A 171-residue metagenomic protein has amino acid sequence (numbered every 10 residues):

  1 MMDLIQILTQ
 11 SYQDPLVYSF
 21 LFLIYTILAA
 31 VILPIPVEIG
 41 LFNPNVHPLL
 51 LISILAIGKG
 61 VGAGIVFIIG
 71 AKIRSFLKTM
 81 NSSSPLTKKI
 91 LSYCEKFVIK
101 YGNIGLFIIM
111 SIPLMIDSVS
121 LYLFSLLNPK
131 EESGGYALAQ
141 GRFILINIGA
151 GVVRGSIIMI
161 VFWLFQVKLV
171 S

Functional and structural regions predicted by a protein language model:
M1-L21, V46-S120, L126-S171: Membrane-interfacial helix-loop-helix
Q10, L33-V46: A short, flexible low-complexity segment enriched in Lys/Arg and Gly/Pro that occurs in N-terminal basic tails
T26-V37, I109-S118: Short helix-coil transition sites and intra-membrane helix breaks within transmembrane domains of multi-pass
